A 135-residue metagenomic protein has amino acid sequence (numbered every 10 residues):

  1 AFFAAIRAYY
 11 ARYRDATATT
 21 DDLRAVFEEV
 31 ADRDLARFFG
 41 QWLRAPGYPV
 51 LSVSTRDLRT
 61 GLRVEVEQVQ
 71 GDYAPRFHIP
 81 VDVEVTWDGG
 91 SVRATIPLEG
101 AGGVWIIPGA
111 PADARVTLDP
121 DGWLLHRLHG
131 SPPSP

Functional and structural regions predicted by a protein language model:
A1-E65, A74: Amphipathic alpha-helical substructures
A4-A8, F77-V81, G130-P133: Composition- and surface-driven signal marking solvent-exposed, interaction-prone regions in large proteins
T19, P133-P135: General structural signal for secondary-structure boundaries
A25, V85, G122-L124: Low-complexity, compositionally biased segments
L35-A36, P46-D119: Beta-strand-rich binding/interaction modules
F39-G40, V104, L124: A general secondary-structure boundary signal
D119-P133: Short acidic/polar inter-strand loop motif in beta-rich domains
